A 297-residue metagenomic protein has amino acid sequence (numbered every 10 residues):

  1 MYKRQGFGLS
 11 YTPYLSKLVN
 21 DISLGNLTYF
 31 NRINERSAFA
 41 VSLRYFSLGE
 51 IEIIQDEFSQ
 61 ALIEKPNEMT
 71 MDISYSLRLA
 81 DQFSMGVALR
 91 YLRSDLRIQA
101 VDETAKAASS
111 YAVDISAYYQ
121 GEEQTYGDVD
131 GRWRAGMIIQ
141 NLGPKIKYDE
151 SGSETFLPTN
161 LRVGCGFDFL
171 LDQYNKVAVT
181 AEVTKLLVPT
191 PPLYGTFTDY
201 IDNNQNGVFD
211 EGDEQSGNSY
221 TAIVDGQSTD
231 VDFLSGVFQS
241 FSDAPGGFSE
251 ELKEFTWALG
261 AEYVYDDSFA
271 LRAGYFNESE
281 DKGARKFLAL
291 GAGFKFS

Functional and structural regions predicted by a protein language model:
K3-S297: Subset of outer-membrane beta-barrel
